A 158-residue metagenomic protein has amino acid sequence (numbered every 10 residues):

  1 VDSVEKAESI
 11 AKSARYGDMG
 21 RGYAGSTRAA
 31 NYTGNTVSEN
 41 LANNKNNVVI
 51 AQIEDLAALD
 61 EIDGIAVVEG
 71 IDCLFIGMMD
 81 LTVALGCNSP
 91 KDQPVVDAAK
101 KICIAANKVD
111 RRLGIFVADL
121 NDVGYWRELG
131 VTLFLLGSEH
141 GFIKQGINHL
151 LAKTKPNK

Functional and structural regions predicted by a protein language model:
V1, M78, V117, S138-E139: Short secondary-structure boundary segments
V1-E69, M78, T82-V83: Conserved anion-binding
V4-G20, H140-K158: C-terminal helical cap(s) of enzyme catalytic domains, especially alpha/beta-barrels
A11-R15, N40-N43, K100-K108, L151 (+1 more regions): Surface-exposed amphipathic alpha-helices with a cationic face
Y16-G25, A84-D97, G137-E139: Glycine-rich tight-turn/loop motif centered on a GG-T
V49-E54, L74-I76, L113-I115, L133-L136: Hydrophobic faces of well-ordered beta-strands that scaffold small-molecule active sites in alpha/beta enzyme cores
M79-R111: A C-terminal functional module that forms or caps the active site or interfaces directly with catalytic machinery
G124-H140: Short, electropositive alpha-helical surface patch
